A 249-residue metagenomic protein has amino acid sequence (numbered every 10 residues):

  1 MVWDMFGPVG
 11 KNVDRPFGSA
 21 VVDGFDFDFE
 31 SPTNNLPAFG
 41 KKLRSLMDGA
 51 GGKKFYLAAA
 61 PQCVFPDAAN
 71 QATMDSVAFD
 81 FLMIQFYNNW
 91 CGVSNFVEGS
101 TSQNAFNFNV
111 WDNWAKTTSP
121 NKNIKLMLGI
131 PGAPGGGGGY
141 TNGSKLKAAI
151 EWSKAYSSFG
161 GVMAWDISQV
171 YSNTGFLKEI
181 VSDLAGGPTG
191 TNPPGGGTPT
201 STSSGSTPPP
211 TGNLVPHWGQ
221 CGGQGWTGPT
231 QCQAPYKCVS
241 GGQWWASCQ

Functional and structural regions predicted by a protein language model:
M1-A148, Y156-S157, N173-D183: Chitinase-like catalytic core of GlcNAc-active glycosidases
A133-Q249: Extracellular low-complexity, O-glycosylation-prone Ser/Thr/Pro/Gly-rich "stalks" and linkers flanking catalytic
